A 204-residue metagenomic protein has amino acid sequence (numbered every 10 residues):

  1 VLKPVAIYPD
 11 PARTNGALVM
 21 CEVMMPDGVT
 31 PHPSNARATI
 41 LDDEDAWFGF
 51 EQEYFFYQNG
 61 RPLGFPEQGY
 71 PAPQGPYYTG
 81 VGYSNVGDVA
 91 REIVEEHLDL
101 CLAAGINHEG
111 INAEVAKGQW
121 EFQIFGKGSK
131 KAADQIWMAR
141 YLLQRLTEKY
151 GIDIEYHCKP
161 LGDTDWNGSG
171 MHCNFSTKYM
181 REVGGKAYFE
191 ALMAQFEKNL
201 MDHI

Functional and structural regions predicted by a protein language model:
V1-I204: Glycine-rich, acidic/polar active-site loops that bind/position phosphate-bearing ligands
